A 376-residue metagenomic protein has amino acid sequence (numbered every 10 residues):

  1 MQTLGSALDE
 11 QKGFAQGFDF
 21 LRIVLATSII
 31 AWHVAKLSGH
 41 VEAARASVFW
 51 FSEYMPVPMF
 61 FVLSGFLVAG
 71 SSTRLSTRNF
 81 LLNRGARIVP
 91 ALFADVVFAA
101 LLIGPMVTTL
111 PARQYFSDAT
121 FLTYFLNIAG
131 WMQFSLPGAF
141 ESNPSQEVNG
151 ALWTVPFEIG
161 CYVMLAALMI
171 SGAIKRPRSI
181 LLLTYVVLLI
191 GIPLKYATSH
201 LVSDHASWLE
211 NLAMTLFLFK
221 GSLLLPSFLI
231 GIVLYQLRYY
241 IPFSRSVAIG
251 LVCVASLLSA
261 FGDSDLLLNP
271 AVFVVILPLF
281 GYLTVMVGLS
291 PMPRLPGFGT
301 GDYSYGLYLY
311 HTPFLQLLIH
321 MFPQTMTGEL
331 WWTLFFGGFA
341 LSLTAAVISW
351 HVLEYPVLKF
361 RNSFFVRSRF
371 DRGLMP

Functional and structural regions predicted by a protein language model:
M1-A15, M375: Short, Lys/Arg-rich, polar N-terminal cytosolic tail immediately upstream of the first transmembrane signal-anchor
Q2-G5, P56-A86, A91-Q114, F314 (+2 more regions): Juxtamembrane transmembrane-helix termini
G13-Q16, R45-V57, P144-F157, Y196-S227 (+3 more regions): Interfacial loop-to-helix transition and helix-capping segments at the boundaries of transmembrane helices
G13-S72, V89-A91, S222, L307-T312 (+1 more regions): Functionally critical transmembrane alpha-helices in membrane proteins and complexes, commonly lining
Y54, V89-I159, V163, V274-V287: Membrane-interface helix-loop-helix regions
I159-G191, V233-A248, M326-L330: Solvent-exposed interhelical
C253-Y355: Alpha-helical transmembrane segments of multi-pass integral membrane proteins
V357-P376: Membrane-proximal cytoplasmic C-terminal regulatory module of class A 7TM GPCRs
